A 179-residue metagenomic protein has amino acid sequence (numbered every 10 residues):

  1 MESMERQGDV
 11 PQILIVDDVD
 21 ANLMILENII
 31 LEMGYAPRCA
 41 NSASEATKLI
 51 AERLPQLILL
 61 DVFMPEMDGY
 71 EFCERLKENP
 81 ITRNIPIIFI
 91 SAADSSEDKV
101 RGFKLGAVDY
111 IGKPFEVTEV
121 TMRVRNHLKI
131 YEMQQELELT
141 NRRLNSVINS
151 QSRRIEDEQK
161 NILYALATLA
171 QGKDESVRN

Functional and structural regions predicted by a protein language model:
M1-L14, E27, M33: Non-catalytic signal-transmission and effector/linker regions of two-component phosphorelay proteins
D17-D18, D61, S91: Active-site residues of response regulator receiver
C39-K48, G69: Helix N-cap/capping motif at the beta->alpha junctions
K48, Y70-R83: Short amphipathic alpha-helix used as the core "switch/output" element in two-component signaling
R53-L60: Active-site beta3 strand of CheY-like receiver
M64: Receiver (REC) domain active-site loop signature in two-component systems and cognate sites in sensor histidine kinases
I111-V124, L128: C-terminal output helix
